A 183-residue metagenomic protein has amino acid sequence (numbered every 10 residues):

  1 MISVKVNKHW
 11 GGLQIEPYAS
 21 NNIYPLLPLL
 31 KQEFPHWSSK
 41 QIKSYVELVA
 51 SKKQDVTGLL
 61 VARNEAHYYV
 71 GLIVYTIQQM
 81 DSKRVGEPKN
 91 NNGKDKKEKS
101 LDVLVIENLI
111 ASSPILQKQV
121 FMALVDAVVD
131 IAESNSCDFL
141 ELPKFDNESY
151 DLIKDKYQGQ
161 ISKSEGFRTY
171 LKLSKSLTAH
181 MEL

Functional and structural regions predicted by a protein language model:
H9-L26: A short beta-loop-alpha structural element at the N-terminal edge of CoA-dependent acyl/N-acetyltransferase catalytic
L13, A66-L72, L104: Glycine-rich phosphate/pyrophosphate-binding loop shared by adenosine-nucleotide-utilizing enzymes
P17, P28-K40: Helix-loop element at the rim of GNAT/NAT acetyltransferase active sites that forms part of the acceptor-substrate
E47-V61, G71, Q79-S82: A short helix-loop-beta-strand connector motif used in the catalytic cores of GNAT acetyltransferases and, in some
E107-Q117: A short, internal acetyl-CoA/4′-phosphopantetheine-binding micro-motif in the GNAT/acyltransferase core
L116-D130: Conserved acetyl-CoA-binding loop-helix of GNAT-fold acetyltransferases
A132-F145: Conserved GNAT acetyl-CoA-binding A-motif
L142-L171, K175, M181: Conserved active-site alpha-helix within GNAT-family acetyltransferase domains
